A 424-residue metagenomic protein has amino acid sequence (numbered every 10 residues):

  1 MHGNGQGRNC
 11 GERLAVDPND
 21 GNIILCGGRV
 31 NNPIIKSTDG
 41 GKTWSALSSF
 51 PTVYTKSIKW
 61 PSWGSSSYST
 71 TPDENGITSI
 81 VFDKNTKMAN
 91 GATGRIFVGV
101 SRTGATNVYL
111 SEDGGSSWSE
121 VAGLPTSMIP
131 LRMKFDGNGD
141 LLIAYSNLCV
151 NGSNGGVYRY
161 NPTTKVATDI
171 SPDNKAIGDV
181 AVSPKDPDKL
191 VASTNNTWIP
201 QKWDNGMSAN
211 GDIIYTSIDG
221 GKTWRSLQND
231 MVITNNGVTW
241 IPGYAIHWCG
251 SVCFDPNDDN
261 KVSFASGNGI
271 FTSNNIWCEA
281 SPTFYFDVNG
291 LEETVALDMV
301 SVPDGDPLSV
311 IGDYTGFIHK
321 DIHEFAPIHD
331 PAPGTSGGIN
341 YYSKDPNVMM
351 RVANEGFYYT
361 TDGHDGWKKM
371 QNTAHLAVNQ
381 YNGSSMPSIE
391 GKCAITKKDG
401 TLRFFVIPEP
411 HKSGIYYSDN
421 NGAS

Functional and structural regions predicted by a protein language model:
M1-S424: Extracellular glycan-interacting surfaces
